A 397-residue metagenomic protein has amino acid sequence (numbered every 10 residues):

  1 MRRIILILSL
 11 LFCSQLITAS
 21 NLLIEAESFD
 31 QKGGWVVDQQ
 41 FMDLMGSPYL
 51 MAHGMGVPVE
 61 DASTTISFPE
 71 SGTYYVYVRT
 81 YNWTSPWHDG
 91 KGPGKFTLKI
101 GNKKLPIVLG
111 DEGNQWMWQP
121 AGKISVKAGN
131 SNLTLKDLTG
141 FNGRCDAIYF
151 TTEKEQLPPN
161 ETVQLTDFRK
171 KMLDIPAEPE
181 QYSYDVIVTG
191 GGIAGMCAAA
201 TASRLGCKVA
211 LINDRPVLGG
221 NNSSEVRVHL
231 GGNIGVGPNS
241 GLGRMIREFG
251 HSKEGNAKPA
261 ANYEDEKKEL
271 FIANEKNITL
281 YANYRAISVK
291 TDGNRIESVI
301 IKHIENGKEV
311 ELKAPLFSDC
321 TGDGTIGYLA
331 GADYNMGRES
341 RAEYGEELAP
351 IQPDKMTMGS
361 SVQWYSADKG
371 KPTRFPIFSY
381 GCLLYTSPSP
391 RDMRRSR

Functional and structural regions predicted by a protein language model:
M1-S20: Bacterial Sec-dependent N-terminal signal peptides
S20-P179: Extracytoplasmic
H88-G90, C145-D146, P159-T162, A199-T201 (+4 more regions): Short, solvent-exposed loop/turn and secondary-structure capping segments
Q181-G191: Beta1/beta-strand and adjacent pyrophosphate-binding region of the FAD-binding site in flavoprotein oxidoreductases
G195: N-terminal Rossmann-fold NAD(P) dinucleotide-binding loop
T201, C207-K208, N213-R295, N335 (+1 more regions): Conserved N-terminal/central alpha/beta ligand/cofactor-binding core
N221, N283, S298, K308-L316 (+1 more regions): Flavin (FAD/FMN)-binding glycine-rich loop and adjacent Rossmann-like elements that form
Y385-R397: Single conserved hydrophobic/aromatic residue that forms the stacking wall/gate of nucleotide- or nucleobase-binding
